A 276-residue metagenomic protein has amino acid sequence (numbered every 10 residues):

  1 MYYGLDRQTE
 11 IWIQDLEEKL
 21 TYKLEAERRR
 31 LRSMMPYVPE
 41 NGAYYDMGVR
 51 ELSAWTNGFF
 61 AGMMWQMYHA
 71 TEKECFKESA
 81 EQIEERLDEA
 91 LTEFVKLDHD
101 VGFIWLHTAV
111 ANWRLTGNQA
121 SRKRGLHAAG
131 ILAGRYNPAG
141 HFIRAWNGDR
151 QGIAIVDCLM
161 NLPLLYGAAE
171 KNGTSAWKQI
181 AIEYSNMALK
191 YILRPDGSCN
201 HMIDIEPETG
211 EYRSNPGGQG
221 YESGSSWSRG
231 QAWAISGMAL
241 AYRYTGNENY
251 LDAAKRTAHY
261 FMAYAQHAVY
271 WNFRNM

Functional and structural regions predicted by a protein language model:
M1-M276: Glycan-recognition and catalytic cores of secretory/periplasmic carbohydrate-active enzymes
